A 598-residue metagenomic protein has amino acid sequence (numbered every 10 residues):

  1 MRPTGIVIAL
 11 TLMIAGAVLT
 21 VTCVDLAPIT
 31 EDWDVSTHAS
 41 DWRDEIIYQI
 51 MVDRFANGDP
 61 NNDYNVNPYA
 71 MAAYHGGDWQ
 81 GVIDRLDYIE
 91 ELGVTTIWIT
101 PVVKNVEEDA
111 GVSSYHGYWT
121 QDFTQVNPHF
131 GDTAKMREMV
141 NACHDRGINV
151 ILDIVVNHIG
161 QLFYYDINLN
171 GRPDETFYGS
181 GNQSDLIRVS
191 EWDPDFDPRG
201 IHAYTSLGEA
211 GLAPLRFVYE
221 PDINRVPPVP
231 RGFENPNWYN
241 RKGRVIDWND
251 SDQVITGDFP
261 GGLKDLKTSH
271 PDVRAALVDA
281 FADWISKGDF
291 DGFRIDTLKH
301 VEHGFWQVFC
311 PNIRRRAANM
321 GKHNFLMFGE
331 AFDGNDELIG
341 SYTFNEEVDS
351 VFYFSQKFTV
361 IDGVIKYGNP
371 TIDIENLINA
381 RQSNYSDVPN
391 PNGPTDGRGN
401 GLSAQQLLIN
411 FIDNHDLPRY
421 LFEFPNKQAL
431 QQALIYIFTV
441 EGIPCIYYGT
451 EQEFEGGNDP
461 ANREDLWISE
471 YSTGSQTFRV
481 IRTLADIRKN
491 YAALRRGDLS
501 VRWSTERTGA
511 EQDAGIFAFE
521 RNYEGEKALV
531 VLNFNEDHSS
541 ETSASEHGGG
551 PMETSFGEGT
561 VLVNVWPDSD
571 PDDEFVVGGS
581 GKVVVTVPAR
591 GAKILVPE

Functional and structural regions predicted by a protein language model:
M1-I8: Bacterial N-terminal signal peptides that target proteins for export
V21-T22: C-terminal motif of bacterial Sec signal peptides marking the signal peptidase cleavage site
A39-E45, F55-D283, K287-G288, F309-A318 (+5 more regions): Substrate-binding/active-site clefts of carbohydrate-active enzymes
T95, D291, P444: Short acidic/polar active-site loop segments enriched in Thr and Asp
V140, H158, P173-D174, D185-S206 (+11 more regions): Active-site-proximal helices and loops of the catalytic beta/alpha 8
Y447-Q452: Short acidic/histidine-rich active-site segments
V531-N535: Asparagine-centered strand-capping/turn motif at beta-strand->loop junctions
F575-E598: C-terminal beta-strand-rich structural cap/linker in extracellular carbohydrate-active enzymes
